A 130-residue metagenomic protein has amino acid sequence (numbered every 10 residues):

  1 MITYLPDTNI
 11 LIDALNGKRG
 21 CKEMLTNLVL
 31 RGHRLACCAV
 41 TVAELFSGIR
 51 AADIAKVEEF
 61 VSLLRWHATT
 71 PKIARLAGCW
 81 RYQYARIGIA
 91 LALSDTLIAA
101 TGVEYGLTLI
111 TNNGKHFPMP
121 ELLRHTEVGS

Functional and structural regions predicted by a protein language model:
M1-C37, F46-S62, S130: Short, well-structured N-terminal submotif of metal-dependent ribonuclease cores
M1-T3, N27, A99-S130: Acidic, PIN/NYN-like endoribonuclease modules and their adjacent C-terminal/linker elements
I2, R65-N112: Active-site neighborhoods of divalent-metal-dependent phosphate/nucleic-acid chemistry enzymes
D7-T8, L45, A77, G102 (+1 more regions): Generic structural signal for small/hydrophobic residues in well-ordered secondary structure, especially within
I10-L11, T41, I73, L97-I98 (+1 more regions): Alpha-helix capping/helix-boundary segments
R19, G32, A36, V40 (+3 more regions): Residues at secondary-structure transition points
C21-K22, V42, I54-V57, A74-A77 (+1 more regions): A general structural signal for well-ordered alpha-helical segments in protein cores
R31-G32, F60-L64, I87, Y105 (+1 more regions): Structured helix-beta-strand junction loops
